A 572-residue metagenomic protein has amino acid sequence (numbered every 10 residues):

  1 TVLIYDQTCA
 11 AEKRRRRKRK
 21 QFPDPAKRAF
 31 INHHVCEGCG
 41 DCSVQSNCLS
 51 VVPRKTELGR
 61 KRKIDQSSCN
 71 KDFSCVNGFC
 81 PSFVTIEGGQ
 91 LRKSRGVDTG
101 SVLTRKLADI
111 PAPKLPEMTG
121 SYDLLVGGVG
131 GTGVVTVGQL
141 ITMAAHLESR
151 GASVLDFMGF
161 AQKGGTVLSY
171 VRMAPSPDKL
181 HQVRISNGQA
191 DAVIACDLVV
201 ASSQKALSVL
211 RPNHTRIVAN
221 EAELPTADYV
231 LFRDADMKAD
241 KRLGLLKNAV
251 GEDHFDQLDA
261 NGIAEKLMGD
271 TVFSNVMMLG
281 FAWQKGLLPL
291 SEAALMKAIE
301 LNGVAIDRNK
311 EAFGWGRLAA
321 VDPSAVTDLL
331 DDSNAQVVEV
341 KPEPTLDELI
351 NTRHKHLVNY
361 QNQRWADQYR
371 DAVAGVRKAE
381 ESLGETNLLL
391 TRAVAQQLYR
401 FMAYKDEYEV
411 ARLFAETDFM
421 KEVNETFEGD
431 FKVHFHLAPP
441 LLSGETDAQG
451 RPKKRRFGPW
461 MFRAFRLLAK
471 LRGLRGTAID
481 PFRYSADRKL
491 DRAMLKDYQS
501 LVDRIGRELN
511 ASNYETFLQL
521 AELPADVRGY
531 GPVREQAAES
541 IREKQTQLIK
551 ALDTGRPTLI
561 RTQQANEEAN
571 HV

Functional and structural regions predicted by a protein language model:
T1, R15-R28, P116-E117, F157-L168: Glycine-rich phosphate/ribose-binding loops and adjacent secondary-structure elements that form binding surfaces
Q7-T8, E12-R19, E37-R95: Iron-sulfur cluster-binding cysteine motifs and their immediate structural context in ferredoxin-like electron-transfer
A10, T85-V126, T132-N359, Q363-G375 (+2 more regions): Active-site cofactor/cluster-binding pocket
R14, D24, E37, D253-D256 (+2 more regions): Structured mid-domain segments that build the active-site/substrate or prosthetic-cofactor binding neighborhood
P23-D41: Short, flexible loop segments at boundaries between secondary-structure elements
P25-F30, K71-E117, G555-N566: Intrinsic disorder at enzyme termini
M296-N302, I306-V572: Active-site loops and adjacent core secondary-structure elements that bind or stabilize anionic groups
